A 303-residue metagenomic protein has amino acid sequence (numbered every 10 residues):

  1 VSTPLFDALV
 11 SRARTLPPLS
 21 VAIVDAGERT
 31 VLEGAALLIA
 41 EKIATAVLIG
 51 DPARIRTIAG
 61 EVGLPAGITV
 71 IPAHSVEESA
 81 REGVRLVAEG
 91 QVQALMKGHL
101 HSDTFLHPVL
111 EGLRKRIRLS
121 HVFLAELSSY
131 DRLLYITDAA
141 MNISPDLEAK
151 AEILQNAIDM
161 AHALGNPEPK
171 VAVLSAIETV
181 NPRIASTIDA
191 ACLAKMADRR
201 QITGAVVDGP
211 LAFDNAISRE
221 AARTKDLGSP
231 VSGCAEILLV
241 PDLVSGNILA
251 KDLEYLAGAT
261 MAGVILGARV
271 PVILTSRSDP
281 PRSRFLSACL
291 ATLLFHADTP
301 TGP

Functional and structural regions predicted by a protein language model:
V1-V231, A235-P303: Anion-binding alpha/beta catalytic cores of soluble intermediary-metabolism enzymes, centered on
